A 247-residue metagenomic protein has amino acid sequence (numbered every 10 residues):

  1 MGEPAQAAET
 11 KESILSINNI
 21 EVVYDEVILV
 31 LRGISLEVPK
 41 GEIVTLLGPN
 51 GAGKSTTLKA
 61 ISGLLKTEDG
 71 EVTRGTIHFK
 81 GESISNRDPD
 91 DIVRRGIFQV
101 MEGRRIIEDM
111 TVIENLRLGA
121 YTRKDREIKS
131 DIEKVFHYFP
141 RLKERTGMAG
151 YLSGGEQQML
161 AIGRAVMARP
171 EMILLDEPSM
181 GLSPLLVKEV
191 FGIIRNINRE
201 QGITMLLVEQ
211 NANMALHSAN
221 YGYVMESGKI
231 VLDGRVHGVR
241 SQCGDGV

Functional and structural regions predicted by a protein language model:
A7-I17, E21-G33, K40, L65-E71 (+2 more regions): A short, flexible loop at the N-terminus of ABC-type nucleotide-binding domains that lies
D25-E26, V44, L65-E68, V112-K129 (+2 more regions): ABC-type ATPase nucleotide-binding domains, specifically the catalytic core motifs of the NBD
L47-P49: The feature captures the beta-strand-to-loop junction immediately N-terminal to the Walker
S62: Helix-to-loop junction immediately C-terminal to a conserved catalytic motif
V72-E82, R95, I128-S130, G234: Conserved ABC transporter NBD signature motif
A165-V166: ABC ATPase C-loop
R169: Conserved catalytic motifs of ABC-family nucleotide-binding domains
K188-G202: Helical segment within the ABC ATPase nucleotide-binding domain
